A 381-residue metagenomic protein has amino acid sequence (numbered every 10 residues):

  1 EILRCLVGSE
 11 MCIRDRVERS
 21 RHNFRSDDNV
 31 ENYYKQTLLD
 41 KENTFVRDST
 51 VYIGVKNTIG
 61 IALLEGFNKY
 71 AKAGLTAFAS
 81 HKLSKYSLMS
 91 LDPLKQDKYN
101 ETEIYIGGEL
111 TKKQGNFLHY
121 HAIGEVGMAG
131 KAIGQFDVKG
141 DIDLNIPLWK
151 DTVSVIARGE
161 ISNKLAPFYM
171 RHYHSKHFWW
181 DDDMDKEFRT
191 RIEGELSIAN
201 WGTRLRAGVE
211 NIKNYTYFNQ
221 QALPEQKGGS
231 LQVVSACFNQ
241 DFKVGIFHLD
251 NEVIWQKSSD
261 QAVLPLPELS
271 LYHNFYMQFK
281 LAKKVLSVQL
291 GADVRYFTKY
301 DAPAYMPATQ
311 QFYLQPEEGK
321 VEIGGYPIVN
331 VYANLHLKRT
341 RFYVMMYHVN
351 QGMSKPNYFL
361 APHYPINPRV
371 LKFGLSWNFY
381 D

Functional and structural regions predicted by a protein language model:
E1-G8, C12: Single conserved hydrophobic/aromatic residue that forms the stacking wall/gate of nucleotide- or nucleobase-binding
I13-D15, L75-A79, A122, I142 (+10 more regions): Membrane-embedded beta-strand positions of outer-membrane beta-barrel proteins
V17-R21, A79-K85, K112-Q114, G124-G130 (+11 more regions): Transmembrane beta-strands of outer-membrane beta-barrel pores
F45-R47, G60, K95-Y99, I106-G107 (+5 more regions): Outer membrane beta-barrel strand-and-loop segments of large Gram-negative receptors, especially TonB-dependent
V51-N57, N100-I106, G134-V138, K186-I192 (+7 more regions): Residues that define the transmembrane beta-barrel architecture of outer-membrane proteins
K72-M89, Q96-G130, Q135-D141, N239-K257: Surface-exposed extracellular loop regions of Gram-negative outer-membrane beta-barrel proteins
W149-T216, S287-R341, K355-N357, Y364-P365 (+1 more regions): Outer-membrane beta-barrel translocator/channel fold
N367-D381: Outer-membrane beta-barrel "beta-signal"
